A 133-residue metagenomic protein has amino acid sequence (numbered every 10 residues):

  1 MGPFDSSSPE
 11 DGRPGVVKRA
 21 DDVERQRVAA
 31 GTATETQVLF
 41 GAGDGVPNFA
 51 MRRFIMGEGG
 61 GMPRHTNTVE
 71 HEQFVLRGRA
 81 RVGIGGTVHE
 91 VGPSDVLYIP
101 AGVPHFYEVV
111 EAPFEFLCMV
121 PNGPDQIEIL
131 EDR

Functional and structural regions predicted by a protein language model:
M1-N48, E131-R133: A short, N-terminal "cap"/entry segment at the start of jelly-roll beta-barrel domains of the cupin/DSBH fold
Q37, R52-N67, A101: Conserved short histidine dyad/triad with adjacent acidic residue
F40-A42, G61-N67, E108-V109, I129: Short histidine-centered beta-strand/loop micro-motifs that create catalytic or ligand/metal-coordination sites
R53, Y98, A112-E128: A short hydrophobic beta-strand segment most commonly corresponding to one strand of the jelly-roll/cupin
P63-R64, V82-G83, I99, H105-E111: Short beta-strand His + acidic residue motifs that chelate non-heme Fe in jelly-roll/DSBH and cupin folds
T68, T87, V103, A112-P113 (+1 more regions): A generic "binding-loop/recognition-motif" signal
V69-H71, V75-A80, G85: Glycine- and acidic-residue-biased ligand/ion/polar-headgroup-sensing regions
G86-G102: Short acidic-glycine-tyrosine-enriched beta hairpin
